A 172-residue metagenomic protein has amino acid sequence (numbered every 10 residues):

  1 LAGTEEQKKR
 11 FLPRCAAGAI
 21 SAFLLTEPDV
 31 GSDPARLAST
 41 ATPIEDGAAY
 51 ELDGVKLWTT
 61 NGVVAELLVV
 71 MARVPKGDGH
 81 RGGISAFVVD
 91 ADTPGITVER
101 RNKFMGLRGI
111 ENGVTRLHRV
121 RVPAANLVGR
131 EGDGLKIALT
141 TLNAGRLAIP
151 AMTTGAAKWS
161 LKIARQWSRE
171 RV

Functional and structural regions predicted by a protein language model:
L1-E6, G31-D33, P43-D46: N-terminal glycine-rich flavin-associated loop
L1-G18, T60-L67, L147: Internal helix-loop-helix
T4, F23, A41, L52-G54 (+4 more regions): Buried hydrophobic positions in well-ordered alpha/beta secondary-structure cores of metabolic enzymes
A17-T26: A short, Trp-centered hydrophobic/proline-enriched beta-strand micro-motif
D29-S32, W58-N61, G77-D78, F104-E111: Short Gly/Pro-enriched turn/cap motifs at secondary-structure boundaries
R36-T42, L57: Beta-sandwich/jelly-roll carbohydrate-recognition scaffolds of carbohydrate-active enzymes
A49, D53-E99: A short core secondary-structure module
T97-V172: Glycine-rich beta->alpha junctions and the first turn(s) of the following alpha-helix
